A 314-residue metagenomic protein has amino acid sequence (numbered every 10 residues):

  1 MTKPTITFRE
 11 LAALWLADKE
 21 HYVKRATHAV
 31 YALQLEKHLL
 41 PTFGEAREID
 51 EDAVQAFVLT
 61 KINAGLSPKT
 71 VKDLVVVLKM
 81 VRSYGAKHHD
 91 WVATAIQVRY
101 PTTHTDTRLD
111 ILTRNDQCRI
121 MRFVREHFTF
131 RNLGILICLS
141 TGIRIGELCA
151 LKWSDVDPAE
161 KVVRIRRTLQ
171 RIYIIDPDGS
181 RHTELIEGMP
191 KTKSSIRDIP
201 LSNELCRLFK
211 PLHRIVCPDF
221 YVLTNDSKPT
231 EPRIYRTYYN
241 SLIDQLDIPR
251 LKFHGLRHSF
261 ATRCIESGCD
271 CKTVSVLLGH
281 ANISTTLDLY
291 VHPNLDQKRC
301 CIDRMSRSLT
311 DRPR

Functional and structural regions predicted by a protein language model:
P4-R9, A13-Y84, H89-D90, D106 (+2 more regions): N-terminal core-binding DNA-recognition domain of tyrosine site-specific recombinases/integrases
I6, Y22, I111, L169 (+1 more regions): Catalytic-site neighborhood detector that most strongly recognizes the C-terminal catalytic loop/helix of tyrosine
E51, L59, R122, A150 (+3 more regions): Phosphate-coordinating loops and pocket residues in cytosolic domains that bind phosphorylated ligands
V54, L78, I120, L148 (+3 more regions): Conserved hydrophobic/aromatic pocket- or pore-lining residues that grip, position, or stack substrates in active sites
P68, K72, K87, W91-L151 (+3 more regions): Basic, Lys/Arg- and aromatic-enriched nucleic-acid-binding interface segment
G85-A95, P158, L169-P177, P211-D219 (+1 more regions): Proline-centered turn/helix-capping motifs that create local helix->coil transitions or kinks
R122-R131, T141, I199, R214-P229 (+3 more regions): Short, basic (Lys/Arg/His-rich) helix/loop patches that form interaction surfaces in the mid-to-C-terminal regions
E160, L169-I196, N203, N225 (+1 more regions): C-terminal secondary-structure termini that scaffold catalytic or DNA-interacting sites
